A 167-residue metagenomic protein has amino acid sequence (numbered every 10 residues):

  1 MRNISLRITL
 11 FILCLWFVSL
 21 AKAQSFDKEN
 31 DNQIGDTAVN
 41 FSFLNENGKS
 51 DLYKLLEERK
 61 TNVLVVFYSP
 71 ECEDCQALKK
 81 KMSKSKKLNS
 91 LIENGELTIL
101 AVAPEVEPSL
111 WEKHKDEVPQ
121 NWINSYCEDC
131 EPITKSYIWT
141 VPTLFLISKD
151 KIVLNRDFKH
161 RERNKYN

Functional and structural regions predicted by a protein language model:
M1-F26: Bacterial Sec-dependent N-terminal signal peptides
Q24-L55: N-terminal "domain-start" segment that seeds a small globular fold
T37, T61, W139-V141: Short, small/polar residue-rich loop motifs at catalytic or cofactor-binding pockets
L52-K80, L100: Short active-site neighborhood of thiol/selenol oxidoreductases, capturing the structured segment around
Q76-D116, D129-T134: Structural microenvironment flanking redox-active thiols in thiol-disulfide oxidoreductases
E112-K149: Short, internal strand/loop/helix patches that form the active-site neighborhood or redox-interaction surface
T140-N167: Non-catalytic, surface beta->alpha helical segment in thiol-disulfide oxidoreductase systems
